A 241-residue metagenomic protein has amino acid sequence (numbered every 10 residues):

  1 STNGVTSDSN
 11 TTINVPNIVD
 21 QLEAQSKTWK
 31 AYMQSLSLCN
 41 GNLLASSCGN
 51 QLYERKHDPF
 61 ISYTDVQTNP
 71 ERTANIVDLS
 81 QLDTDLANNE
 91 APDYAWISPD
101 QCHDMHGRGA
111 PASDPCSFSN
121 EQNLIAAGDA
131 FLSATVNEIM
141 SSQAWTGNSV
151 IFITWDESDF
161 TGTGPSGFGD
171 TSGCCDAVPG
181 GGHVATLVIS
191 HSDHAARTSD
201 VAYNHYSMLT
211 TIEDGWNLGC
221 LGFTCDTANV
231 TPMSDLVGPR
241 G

Functional and structural regions predicted by a protein language model:
S1-G241: N-terminal pro-sequences and low-complexity stem/linker regions of secreted or lumenal proteins
